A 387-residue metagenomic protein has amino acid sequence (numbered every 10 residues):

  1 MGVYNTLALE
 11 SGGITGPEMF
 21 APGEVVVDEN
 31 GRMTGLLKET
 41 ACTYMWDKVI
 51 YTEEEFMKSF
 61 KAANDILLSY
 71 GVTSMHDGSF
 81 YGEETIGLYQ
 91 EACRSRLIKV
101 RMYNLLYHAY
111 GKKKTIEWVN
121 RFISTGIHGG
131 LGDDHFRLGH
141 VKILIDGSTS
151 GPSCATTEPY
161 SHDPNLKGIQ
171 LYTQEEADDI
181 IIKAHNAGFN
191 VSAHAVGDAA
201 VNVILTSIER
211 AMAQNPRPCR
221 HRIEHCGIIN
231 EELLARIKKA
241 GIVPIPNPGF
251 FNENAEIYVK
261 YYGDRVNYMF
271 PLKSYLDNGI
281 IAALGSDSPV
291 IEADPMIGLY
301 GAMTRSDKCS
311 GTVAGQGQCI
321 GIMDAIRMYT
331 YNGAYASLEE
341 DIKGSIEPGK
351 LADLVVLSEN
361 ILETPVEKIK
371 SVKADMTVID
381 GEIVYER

Functional and structural regions predicted by a protein language model:
M1-I123, G139, I143-A200, C219-R220 (+4 more regions): Divalent metal-binding segments
N5, E10-G16, E117-H128, S150-T157 (+6 more regions): Short secondary-structure transition/capping segments
K58, I181-S192, V196-H221, H225-C226 (+5 more regions): His/Asp/Glu-enriched, well-ordered alpha-helical/loop segment that forms or immediately abuts the divalent-metal
A92-R96, G126-D133, A213-P216, I237-G241: Acidic (Asp/Glu)-rich catalytic clusters
I98, G132, R137-G139, I145 (+4 more regions): Short, well-ordered loop/turn elements at secondary-structure boundaries
H135-S153, A240-F251: Non-cysteine beta-strand/loop elements that form the S-adenosyl-L-methionine
